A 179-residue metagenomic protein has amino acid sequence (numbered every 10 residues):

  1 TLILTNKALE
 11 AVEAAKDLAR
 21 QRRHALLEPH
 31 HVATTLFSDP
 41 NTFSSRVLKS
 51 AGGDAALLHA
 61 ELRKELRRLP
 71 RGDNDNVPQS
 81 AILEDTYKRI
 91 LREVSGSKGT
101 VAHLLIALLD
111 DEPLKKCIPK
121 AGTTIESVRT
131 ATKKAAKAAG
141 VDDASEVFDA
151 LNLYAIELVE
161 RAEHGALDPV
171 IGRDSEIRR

Functional and structural regions predicted by a protein language model:
T1-R179: Histone-fold recognition with a strong bias for associated Lys/Arg-rich disordered tails
